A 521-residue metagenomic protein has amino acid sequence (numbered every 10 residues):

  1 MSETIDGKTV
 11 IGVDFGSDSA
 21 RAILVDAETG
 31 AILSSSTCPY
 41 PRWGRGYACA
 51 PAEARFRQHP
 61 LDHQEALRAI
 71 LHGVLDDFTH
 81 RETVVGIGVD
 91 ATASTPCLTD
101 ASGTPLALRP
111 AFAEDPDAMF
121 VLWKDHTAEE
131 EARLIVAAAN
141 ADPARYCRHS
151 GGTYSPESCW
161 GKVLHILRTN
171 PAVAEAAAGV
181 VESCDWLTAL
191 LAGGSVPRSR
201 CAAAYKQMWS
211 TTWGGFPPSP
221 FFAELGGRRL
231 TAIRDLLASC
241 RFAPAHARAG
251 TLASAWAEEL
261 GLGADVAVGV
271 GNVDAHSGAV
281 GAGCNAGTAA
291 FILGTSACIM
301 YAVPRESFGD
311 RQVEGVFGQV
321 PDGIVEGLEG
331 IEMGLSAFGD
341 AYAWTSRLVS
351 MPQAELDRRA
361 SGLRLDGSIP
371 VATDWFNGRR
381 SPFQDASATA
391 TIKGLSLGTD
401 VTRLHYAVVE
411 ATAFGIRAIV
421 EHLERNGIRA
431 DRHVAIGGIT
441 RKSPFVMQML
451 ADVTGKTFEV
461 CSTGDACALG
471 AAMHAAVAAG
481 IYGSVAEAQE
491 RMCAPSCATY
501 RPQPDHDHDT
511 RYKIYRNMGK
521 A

Functional and structural regions predicted by a protein language model:
M1-L108, E258, L262-A267, A451-F458: N-terminal glycine/serine-rich phosphate-binding loop of ATP-dependent small-molecule kinases, especially carbohydrate
S2-I5, I11-G12, I23-L24, R133-S150 (+3 more regions): Active-site core segments that coordinate phosphate-bearing ligands/cofactors across diverse enzyme families
G30, I87, D125, I166 (+1 more regions): Residue-level signal for inorganic ion chemistry
P41-R45, D115-P116, F308, G339: A short local loop/turn or secondary-structure capping micro-motif enriched for an aromatic residue
L75-S158: Active-site phosphate-binding/coordination module
V84, L237-S239, A430: Core-facing hydrophobic residues within beta-strands of well-ordered domains
